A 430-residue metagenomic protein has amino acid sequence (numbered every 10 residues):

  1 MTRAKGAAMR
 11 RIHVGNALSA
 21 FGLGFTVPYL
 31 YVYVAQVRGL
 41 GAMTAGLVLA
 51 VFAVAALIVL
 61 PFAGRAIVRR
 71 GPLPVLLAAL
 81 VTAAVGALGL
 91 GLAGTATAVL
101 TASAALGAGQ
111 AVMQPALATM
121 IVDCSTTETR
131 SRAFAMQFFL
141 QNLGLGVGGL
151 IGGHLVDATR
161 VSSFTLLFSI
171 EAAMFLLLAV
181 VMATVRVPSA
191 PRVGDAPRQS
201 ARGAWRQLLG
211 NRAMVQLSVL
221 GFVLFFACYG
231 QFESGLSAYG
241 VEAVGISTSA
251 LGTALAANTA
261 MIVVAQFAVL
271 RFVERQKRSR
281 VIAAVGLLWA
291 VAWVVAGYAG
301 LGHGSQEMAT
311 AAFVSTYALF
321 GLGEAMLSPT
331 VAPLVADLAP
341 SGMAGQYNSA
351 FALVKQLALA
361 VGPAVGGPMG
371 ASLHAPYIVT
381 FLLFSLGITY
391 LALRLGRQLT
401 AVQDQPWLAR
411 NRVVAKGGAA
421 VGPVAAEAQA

Functional and structural regions predicted by a protein language model:
M1-R10, R186-V223, L408-A430: Juxtamembrane intracellular "pre-TM" segments in multi-pass secondary transporters
R3-A53, V215-L255: Helix-loop boundary and gating motifs at the non-cytosolic
G39, G71, L92-T97, A299-G300: Helix-breaking motifs and short loop linkers at transmembrane-helix boundaries and internal kinks in secondary membrane
I58-G71, V156, V264-S279, G370: Helix-to-loop junctions at the C-terminal end of transmembrane segments in multipass secondary transporters
I58-G94: Conserved MFS/SLC helix-loop-helix module at the cytosolic interface between two early adjacent transmembrane helices
P74-G89, R280-A296: Structural signature of the two symmetry-related core transmembrane helices
A102-Q141: Cytoplasmic helix-loop-helix junction between adjacent transmembrane helices in 12-TM secondary transporters
G153, A173-V193, L391-G396: C-terminal membrane-cytosol helix-exit motif in multi-pass small-molecule transporters
